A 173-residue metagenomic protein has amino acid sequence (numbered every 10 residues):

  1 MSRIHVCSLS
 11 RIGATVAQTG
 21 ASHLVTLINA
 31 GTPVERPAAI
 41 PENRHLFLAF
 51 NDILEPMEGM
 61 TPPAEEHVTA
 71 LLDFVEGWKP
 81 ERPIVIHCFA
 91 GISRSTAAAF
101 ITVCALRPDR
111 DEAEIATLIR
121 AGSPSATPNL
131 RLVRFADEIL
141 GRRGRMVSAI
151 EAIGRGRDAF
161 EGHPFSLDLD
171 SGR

Functional and structural regions predicted by a protein language model:
M1-I40: Glycine-rich, flexible N-terminal cofactor/catalytic loop recognition
V34-D52: A short, gly/pro- and small-residue-rich
L46-I84: Helix-loop module immediately N-terminal to the HCX5R catalytic loop in PTP-like cysteine phosphatase domains
T61, C88-A90, R120-A121: Non-catalytic interaction surface on structured domains
H67-L71, I84, A98-A99, I115 (+1 more regions): Amphipathic alpha-helical interface surfaces
E76-L106: Catalytic cysteine-centered active loop of the rhodanese-like fold, especially the PTP/DSP P-loop
W78-P83, C104-R173: PTP/DSP superfamily signal
